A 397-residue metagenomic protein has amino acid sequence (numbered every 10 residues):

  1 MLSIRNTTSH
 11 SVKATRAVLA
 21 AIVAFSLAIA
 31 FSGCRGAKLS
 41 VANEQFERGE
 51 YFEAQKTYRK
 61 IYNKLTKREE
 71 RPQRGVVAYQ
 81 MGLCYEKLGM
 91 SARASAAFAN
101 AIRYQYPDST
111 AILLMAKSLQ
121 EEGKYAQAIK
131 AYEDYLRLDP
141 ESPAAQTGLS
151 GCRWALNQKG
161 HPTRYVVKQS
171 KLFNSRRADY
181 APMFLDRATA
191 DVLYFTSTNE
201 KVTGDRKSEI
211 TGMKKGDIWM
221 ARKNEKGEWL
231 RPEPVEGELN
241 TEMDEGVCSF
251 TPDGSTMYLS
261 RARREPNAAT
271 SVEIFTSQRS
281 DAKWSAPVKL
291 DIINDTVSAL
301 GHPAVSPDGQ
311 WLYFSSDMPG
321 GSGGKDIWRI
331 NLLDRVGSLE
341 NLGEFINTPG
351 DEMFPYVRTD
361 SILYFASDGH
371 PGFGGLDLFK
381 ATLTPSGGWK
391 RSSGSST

Functional and structural regions predicted by a protein language model:
R48, K87, L114, E121 (+2 more regions): Short, conserved micro-motifs composed of acidic
K60-N63, I102-R103, L136-R137: Conserved structural position within tetratricopeptide repeats
